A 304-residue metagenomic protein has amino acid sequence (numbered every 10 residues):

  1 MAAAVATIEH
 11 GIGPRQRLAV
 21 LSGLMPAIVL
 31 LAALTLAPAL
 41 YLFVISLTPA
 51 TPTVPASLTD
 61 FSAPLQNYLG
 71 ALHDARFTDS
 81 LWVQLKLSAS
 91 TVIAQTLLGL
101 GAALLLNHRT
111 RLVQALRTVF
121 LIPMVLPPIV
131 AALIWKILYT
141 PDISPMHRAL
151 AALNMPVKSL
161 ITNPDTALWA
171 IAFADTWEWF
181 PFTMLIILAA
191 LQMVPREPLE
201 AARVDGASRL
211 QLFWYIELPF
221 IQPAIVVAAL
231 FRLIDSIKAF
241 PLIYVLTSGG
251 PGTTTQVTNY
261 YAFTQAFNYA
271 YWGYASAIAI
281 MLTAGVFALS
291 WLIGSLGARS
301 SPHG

Functional and structural regions predicted by a protein language model:
M1-R15: Short, Lys/Arg-rich, polar N-terminal cytosolic tail immediately upstream of the first transmembrane signal-anchor
Q16-G304: A structural signal for multi-pass alpha-helical bundles of membrane permease subunits that mediate small-molecule
